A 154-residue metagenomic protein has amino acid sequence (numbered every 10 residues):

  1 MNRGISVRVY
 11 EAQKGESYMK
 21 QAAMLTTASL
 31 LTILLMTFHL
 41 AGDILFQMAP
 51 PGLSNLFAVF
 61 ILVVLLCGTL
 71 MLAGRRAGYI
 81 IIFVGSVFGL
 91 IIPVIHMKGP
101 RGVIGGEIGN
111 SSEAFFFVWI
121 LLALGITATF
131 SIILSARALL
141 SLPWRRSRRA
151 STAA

Functional and structural regions predicted by a protein language model:
V7-T32, R137-L140: Cytosolic juxtamembrane helix and N-cap/initiation of the first transmembrane helix
L25-F38, F88-I92, A123-F130: Alpha-helical transmembrane segments of multi-pass integral membrane proteins
M36-F46, V87-V103: C-terminal TM-helix exit segments that contain a strictly Trp-centered aromatic cap at the helix terminus
M48-L62: Loop-to-helix transition at the N-terminal end of transmembrane alpha-helices
L62-L72, L134: Alpha-helical transmembrane segments in multipass membrane proteins, preferentially the mid-helix core
T69-V94: Loop-to-transmembrane helix junctions at the membrane interface
N110-A128: Individual transmembrane alpha-helices with interfacial aromatic-anchor signatures
L134-A153: Cytosolic juxtamembrane helix at the C-terminal end of the final transmembrane segment
